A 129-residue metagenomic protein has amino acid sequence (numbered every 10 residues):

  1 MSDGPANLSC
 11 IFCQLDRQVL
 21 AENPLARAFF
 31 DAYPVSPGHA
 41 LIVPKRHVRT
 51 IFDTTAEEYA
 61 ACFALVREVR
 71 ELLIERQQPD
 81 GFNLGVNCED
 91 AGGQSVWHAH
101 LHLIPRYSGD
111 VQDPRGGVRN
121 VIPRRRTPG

Functional and structural regions predicted by a protein language model:
M1-G129: HIT superfamily nucleotide-processing domains
